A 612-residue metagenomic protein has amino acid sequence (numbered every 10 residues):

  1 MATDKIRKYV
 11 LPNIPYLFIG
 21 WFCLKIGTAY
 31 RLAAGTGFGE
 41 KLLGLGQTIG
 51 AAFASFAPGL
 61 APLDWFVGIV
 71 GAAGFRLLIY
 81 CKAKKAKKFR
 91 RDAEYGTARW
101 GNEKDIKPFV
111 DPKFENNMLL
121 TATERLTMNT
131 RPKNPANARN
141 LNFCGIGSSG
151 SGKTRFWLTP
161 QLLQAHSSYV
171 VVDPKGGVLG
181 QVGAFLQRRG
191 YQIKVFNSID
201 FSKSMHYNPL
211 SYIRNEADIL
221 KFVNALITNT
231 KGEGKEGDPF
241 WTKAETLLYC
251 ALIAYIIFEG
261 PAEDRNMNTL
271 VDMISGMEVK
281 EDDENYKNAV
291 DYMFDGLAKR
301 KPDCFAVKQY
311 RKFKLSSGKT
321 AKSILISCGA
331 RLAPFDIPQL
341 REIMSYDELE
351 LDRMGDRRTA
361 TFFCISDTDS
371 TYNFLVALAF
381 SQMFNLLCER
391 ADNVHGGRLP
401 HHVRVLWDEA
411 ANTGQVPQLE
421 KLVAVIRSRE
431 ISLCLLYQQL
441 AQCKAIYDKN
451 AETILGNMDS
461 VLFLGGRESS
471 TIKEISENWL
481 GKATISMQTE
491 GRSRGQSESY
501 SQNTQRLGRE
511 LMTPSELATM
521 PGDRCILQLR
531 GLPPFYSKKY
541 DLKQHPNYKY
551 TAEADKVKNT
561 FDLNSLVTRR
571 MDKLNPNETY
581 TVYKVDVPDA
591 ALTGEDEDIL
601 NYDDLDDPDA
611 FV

Functional and structural regions predicted by a protein language model:
M1-S151, R155-L158, S202, R492 (+1 more regions): Basic- and hydrophobic-enriched, low-structure N-terminal and domain-boundary segments that flank ATP-binding catalytic
K25-T28, R139-I431, I446-K449, G456 (+3 more regions): P-loop NTPase motor domains
T48, F53-A54, L63-N117, E216-L226 (+4 more regions): Short alpha-helical interface patches
N102-F109, A122-P135, R155-F156, T320-I326 (+6 more regions): A broad, low-specificity signal for short, low-complexity segments enriched in glycine/proline and polar/charged
K107, F114, F374, A410 (+1 more regions): A short glycine-/small-residue-rich loop at the edge of a beta-strand within enzyme catalytic domains
F114-L120, F374-S381, I475: Conserved long hydrophobic alpha-helices within structured protein cores
N117-N137, G147, K194, Y207 (+6 more regions): Generic preference for hydrophobic/aromatic residues in regular secondary structure cores
V423-I526: Conserved ATP-driven motor cores of ASCE-family P-loop NTPases powering translocation/secretion/packaging/pilus
